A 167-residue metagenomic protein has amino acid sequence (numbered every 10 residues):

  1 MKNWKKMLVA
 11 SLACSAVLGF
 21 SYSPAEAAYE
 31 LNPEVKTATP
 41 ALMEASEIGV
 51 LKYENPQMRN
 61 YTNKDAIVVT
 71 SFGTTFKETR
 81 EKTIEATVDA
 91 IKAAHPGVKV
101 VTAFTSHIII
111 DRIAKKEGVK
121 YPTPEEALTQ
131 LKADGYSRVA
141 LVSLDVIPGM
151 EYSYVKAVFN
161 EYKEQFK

Functional and structural regions predicted by a protein language model:
M1-V9: Bacterial N-terminal signal peptides that target proteins for export
L8-S11, M58: Residue-level signal for the start and early helices of compact helical domains
S11-G19: Bacterial N-terminal signal peptides
A13-C14, P24-E26, V155: Cleavable N-terminal signal peptides
L18-E30: Sec-dependent signal peptide cleavage junction
A28-K167: Active-site-proximal alpha-helix that buttresses catalytic centers in soluble enzyme cores
